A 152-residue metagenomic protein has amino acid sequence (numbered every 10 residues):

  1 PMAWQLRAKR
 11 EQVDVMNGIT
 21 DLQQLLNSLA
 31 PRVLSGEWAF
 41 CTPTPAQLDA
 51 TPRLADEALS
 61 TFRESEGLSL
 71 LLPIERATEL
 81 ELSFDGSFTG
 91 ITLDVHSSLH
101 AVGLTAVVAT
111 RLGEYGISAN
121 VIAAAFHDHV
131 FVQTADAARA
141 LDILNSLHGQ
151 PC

Functional and structural regions predicted by a protein language model:
R7-R10: Basic polycationic patches enriched in arginine
Q12-T110: Regulatory modules associated with amino-acid/nitrogen control
E57-L59, G116-V121: A short linear hydrophobic-aromatic micro-motif
T61-R63, F84-D85, A137-C152: Charge-rich, low-aromatic oligomerization/scaffolding segments with amphipathic character
P73-A77, Q133-A138: Helix N-cap motif at beta-to-alpha junctions
S87-H96, N120-I122, G149-C152: Conserved short beta-strand edge segments in small beta-sheet-based binding/regulatory domains
A123-H127, D136: Structural preference for solvent-exposed beta-strand-turn elements and adjacent flexible terminal/loop segments within
